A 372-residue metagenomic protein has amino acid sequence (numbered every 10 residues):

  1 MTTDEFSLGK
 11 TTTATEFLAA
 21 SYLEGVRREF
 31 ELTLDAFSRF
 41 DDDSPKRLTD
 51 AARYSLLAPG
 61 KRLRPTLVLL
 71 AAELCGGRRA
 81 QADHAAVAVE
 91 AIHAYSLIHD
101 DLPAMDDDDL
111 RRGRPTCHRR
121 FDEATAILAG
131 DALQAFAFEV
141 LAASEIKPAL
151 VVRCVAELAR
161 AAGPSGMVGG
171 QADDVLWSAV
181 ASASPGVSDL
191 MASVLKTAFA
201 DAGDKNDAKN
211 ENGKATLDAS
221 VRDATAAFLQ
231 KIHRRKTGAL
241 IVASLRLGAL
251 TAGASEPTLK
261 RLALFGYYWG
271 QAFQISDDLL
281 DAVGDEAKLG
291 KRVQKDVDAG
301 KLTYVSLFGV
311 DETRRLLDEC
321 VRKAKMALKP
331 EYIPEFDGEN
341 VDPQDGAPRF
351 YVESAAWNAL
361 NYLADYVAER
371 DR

Functional and structural regions predicted by a protein language model:
T2-S38: N-terminal amphipathic/basic leader segments beginning at the initiator methionine
F17, R28-E29, S38, D42-I333 (+3 more regions): Mg2+-dependent prenyl diphosphate-binding active-site environment of isoprenoid biosynthetic enzymes
Y22, A355, Y362-R372: C-terminal domain/tail detector
